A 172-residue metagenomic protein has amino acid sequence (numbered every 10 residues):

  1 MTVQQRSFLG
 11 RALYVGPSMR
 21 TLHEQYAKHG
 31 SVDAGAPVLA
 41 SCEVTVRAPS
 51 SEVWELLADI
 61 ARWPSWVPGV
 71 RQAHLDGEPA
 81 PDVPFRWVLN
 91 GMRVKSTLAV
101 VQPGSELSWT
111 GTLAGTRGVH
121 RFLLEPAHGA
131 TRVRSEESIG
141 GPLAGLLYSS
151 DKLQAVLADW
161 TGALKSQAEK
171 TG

Functional and structural regions predicted by a protein language model:
M1-Q5, R132-E136: Compositionally biased, charge-rich terminal segments
T2-G77, A163: Hydrophobic ligand-binding cavity/cleft-lining segments
F8-Y14, T45, P64-S65, H74-V119 (+4 more regions): Glycine-rich portal/gate segments that line the openings of hydrophobic small-molecule binding cavities
G10-Q25, R132, S138-G172: A conserved amphipathic terminal alpha-helix motif
S50-S51, I60, M92, G140 (+1 more regions): Alpha-helix N-cap/helix-start and coil->helix boundary motif
L57, A114, S150-Q154: Short, conserved loop/turn and helix-capping segments at secondary-structure boundaries that abut family-defining
